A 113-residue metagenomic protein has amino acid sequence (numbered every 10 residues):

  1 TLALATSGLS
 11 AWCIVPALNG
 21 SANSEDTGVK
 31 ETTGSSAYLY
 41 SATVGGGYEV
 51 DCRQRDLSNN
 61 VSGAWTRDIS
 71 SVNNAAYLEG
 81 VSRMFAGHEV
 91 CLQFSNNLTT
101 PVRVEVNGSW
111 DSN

Functional and structural regions predicted by a protein language model:
T1-A5: Classic N-terminal secretory signal peptides
T6-N113: Post-signal peptide N-terminal regions of Sec-secreted extracellular proteins
